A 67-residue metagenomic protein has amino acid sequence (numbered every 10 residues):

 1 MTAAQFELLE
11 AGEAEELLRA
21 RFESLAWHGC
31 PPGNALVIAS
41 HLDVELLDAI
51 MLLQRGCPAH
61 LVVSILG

Functional and structural regions predicted by a protein language model:
M1-G67: General marker for long, soluble alpha-helical cores
